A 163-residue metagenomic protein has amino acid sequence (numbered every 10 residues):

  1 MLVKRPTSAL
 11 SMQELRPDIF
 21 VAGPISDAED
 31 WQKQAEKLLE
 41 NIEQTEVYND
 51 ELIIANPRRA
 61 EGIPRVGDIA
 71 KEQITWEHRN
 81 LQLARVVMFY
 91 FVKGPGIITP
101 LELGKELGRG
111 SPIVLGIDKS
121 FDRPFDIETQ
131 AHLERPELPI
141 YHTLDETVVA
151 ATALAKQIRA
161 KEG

Functional and structural regions predicted by a protein language model:
M1-G163: Conserved catalytic or regulatory cores that recognize and/or transform ribose-phosphate-containing ligands
